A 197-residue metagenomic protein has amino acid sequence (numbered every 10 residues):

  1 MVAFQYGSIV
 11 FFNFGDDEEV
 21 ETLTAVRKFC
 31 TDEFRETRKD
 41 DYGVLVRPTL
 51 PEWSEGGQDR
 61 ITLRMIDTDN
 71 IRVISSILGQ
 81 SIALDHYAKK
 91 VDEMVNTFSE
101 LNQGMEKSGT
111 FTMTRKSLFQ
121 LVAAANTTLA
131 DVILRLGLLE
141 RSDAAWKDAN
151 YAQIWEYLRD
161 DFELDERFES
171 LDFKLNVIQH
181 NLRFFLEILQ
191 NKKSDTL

Functional and structural regions predicted by a protein language model:
M1-K116: Extended alpha-helical interaction modules
V95-N96, N102-L197: Membrane-associated alpha-helical segments
